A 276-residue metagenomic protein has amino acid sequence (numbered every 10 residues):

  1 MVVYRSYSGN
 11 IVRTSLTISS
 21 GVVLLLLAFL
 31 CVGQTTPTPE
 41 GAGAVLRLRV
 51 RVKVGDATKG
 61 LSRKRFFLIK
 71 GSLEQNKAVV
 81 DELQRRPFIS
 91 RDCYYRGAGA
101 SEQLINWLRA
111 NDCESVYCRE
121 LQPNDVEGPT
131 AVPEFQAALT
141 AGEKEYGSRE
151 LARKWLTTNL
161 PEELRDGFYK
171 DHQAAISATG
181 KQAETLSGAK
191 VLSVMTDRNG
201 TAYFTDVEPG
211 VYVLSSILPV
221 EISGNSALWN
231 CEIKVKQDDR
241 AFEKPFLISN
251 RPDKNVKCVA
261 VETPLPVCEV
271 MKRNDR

Functional and structural regions predicted by a protein language model:
M1-L16: N-terminal secretory signal peptides that target proteins for export/translocation
L16-L25: Sec-dependent N-terminal signal peptides
A28-L30: N-terminal signal peptide c-region/cleavage motif recognized by signal peptidases
Q34-R276: Long luminal/extracellular ectodomains of secretory-pathway precursor proteins
